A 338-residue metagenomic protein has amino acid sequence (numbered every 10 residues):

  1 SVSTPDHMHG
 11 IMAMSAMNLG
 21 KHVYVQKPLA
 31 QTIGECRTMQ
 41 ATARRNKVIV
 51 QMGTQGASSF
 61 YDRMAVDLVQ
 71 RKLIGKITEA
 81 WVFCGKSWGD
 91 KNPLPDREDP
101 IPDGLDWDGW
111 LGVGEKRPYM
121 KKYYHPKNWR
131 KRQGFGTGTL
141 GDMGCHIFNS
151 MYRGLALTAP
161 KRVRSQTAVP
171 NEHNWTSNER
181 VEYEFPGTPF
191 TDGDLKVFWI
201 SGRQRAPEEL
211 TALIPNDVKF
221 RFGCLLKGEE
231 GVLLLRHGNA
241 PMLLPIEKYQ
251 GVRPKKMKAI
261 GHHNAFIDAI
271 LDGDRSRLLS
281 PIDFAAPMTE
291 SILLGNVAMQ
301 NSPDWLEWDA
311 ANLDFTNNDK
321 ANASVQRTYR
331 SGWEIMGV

Functional and structural regions predicted by a protein language model:
S1: N-terminal Rossmann-like NAD(P) cofactor-binding module of classical short-chain dehydrogenase/reductase
P5, M14-M17, R37, R44 (+5 more regions): Residues within alpha-helical segments
P5-D6, G10-S58, K72, P303: Beta-strand-loop-alpha-helix segment that lines the small-molecule cofactor/substrate pocket of alpha/beta enzymes
G10-M14, R63, N149: Alpha-helical elements of the RecA-like P-loop NTPase motor core of helicases
A41-R44, Q70, L271, V297: Sec-exported extracytoplasmic/periplasmic mature domains
V50-S58, A65, V69, W81-V82 (+1 more regions): Alpha/beta-hydrolase
M64, G75-K76, W81-G85, D90-D283 (+1 more regions): Contiguous beta-strand/loop segments that form the cofactor/metal-binding neighborhood of enzyme cores
